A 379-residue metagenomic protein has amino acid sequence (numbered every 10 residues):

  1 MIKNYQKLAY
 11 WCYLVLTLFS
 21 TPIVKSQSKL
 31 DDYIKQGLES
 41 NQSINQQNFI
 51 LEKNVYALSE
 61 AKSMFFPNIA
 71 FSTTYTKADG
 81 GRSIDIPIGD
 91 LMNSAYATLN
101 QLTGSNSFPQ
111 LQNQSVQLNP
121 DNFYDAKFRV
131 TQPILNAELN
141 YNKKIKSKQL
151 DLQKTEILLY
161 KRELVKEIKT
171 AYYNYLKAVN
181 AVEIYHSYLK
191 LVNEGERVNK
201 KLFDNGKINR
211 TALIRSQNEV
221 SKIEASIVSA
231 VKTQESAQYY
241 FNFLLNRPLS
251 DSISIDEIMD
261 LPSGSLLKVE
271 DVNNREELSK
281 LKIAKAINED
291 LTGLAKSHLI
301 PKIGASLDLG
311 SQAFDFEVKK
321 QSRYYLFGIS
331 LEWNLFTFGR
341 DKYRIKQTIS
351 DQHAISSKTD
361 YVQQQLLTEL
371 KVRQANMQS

Functional and structural regions predicted by a protein language model:
M1-N41: Bacterial Sec-dependent N-terminal signal peptides
I2-K3, D32, Y56, T155-N274 (+1 more regions): Periplasmic alpha-helical coiled-coil/stalk elements that build and connect Gram-negative outer-membrane
V24-S83, I134, K207-N209, L245-E289 (+3 more regions): Bacterial Sec-pathway N-terminal export signals of envelope proteins
Q46-A61, Y160, K166-E183, K201 (+3 more regions): Amphipathic alpha-helical coiled-coil segments
N68-S83, S115-D121, T131-L159, L299-Y325 (+2 more regions): Small/polar (Gly/Ser/Thr/Ala-rich) solvent-exposed segments that form structured loops/beta-strands/short helices used
G81-Q117, L152: A subset of solvent-exposed loop/turn segments in beta-rich extracellular surface proteins, enriched in glycine
F123-D125, T170, R215, K302 (+1 more regions): Transmembrane beta-barrel architecture of outer-membrane proteins
F128-V130, G293, I329: Membrane-embedded beta-strands of outer-membrane beta-barrel proteins, especially the hydrophobic/small aromatic
